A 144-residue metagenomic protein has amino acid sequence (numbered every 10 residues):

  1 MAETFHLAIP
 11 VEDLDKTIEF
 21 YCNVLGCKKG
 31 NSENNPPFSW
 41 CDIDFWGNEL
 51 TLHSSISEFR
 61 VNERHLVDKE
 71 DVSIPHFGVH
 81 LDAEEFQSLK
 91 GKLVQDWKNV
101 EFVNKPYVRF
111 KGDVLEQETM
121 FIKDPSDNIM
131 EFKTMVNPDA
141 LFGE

Functional and structural regions predicted by a protein language model:
M1, V67-V72: Short, flexible turn/loop "capping" segments at secondary-structure junctions
M1-I18, H76-F77, T134-E144: N-terminal beta-strand motif that seeds the catalytic metal site of vicinal oxygen chelate
E3, S39, W46-N48, S73-P75 (+1 more regions): Residues that flank catalytic or metal-binding motifs in active/ligand-binding sites
A8, K28-N35, R109, T134-D139: Conserved catalytic-core motifs of GNAT/GCN5-like acyltransferases
P10-F59: Core segments of cupin and vicinal oxygen chelate
L14-D15, V72, H76-S126: Vicinal oxygen chelate
F59-H65, V108-F110, A140-L141: A short, acidic/glycine-rich surface segment
